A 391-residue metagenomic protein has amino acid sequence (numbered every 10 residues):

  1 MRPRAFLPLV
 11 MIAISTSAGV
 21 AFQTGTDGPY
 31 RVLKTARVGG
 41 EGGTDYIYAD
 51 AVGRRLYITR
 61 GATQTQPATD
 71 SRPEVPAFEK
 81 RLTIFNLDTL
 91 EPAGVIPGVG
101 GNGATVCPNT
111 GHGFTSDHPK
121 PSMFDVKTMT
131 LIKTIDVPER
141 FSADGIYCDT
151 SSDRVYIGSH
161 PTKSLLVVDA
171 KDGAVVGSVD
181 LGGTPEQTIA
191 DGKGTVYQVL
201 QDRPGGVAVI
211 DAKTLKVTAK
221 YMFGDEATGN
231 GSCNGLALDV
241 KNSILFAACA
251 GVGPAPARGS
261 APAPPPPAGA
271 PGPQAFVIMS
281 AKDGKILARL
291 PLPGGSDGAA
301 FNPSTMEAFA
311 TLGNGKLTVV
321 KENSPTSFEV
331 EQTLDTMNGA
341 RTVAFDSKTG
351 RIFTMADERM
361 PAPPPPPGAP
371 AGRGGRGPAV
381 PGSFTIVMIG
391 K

Functional and structural regions predicted by a protein language model:
M1-P8: Bacterial N-terminal signal peptides that target proteins for export
R4, S15-K391: Predominantly soluble domains enriched in secretory-pathway, periplasmic, or organellar proteins
M11-A13: Generic short N-terminal amphipathic or hydrophobic helices
